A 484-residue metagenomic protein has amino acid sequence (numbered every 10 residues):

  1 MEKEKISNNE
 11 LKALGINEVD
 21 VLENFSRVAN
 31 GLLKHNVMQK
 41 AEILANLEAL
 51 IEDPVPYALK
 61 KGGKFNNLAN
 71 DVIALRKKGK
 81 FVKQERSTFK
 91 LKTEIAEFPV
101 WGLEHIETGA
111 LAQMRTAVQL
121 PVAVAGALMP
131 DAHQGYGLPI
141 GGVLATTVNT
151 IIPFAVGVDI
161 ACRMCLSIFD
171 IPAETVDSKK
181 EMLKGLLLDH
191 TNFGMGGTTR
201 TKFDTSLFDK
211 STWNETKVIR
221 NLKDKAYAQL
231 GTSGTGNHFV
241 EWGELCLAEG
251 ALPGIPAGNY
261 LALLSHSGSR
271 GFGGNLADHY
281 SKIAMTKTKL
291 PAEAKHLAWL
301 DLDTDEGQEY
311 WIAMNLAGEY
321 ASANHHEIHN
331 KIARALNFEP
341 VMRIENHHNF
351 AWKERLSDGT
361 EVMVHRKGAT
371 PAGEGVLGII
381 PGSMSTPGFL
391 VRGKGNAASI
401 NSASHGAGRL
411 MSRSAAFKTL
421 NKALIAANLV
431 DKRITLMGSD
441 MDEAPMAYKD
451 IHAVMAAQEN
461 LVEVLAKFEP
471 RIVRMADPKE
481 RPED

Functional and structural regions predicted by a protein language model:
M1-L75: Charged substrate- and nucleic-acid-binding regions of tRNA-handling and nucleotidyl-transfer enzymes, centered on
E23-S26, A41-A45, T198-F203, D440-D442 (+1 more regions): Short coil/turn segments at secondary-structure boundaries
P56-I95, G102: Low-complexity, highly charged intrinsically disordered N-terminal segments that act as targeting/localization
K92-P99, I106-A110, P121-A125, Y136-I140 (+4 more regions): Domain-length cofactor-binding catalytic modules of enzymes
V143-T146, S167-I168, V391-R392: Short beta-strand-to-turn element immediately C-terminal to the catalytic PLP-Schiff-base lysine in fold type I
C165-S167, S322: Glycine/proline-enriched, intrinsically flexible loops and inter-domain linkers
